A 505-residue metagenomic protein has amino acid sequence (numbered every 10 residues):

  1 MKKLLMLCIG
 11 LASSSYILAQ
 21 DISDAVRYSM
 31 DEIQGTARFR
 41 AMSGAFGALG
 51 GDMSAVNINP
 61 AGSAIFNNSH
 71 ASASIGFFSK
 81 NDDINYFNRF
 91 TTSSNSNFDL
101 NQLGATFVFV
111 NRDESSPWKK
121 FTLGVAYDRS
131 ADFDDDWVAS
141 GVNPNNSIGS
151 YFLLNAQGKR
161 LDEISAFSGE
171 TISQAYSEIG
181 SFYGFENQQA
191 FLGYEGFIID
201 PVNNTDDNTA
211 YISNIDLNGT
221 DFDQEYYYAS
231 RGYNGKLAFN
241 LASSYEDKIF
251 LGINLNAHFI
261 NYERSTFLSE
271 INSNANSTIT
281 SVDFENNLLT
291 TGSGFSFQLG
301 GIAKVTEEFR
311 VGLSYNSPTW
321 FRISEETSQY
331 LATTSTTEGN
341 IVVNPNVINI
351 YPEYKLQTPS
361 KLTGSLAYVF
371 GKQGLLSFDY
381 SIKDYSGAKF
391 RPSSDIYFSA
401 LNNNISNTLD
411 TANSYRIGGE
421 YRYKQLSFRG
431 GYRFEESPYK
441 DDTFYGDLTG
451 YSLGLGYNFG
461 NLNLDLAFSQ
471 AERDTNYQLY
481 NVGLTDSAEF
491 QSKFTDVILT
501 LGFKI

Functional and structural regions predicted by a protein language model:
M1-L4: Positively charged n-region of N-terminal signal peptides that target proteins for export
G10-L11, N67: Short, linear, compositionally biased motifs with a strong N-terminal bias
Q20-Q34, F39, V108-I505: Outer-membrane beta-barrel porins/channels
A37, L49-I58, A64-W137, V142 (+1 more regions): Outer-membrane beta-barrel translocator/receptor signature
